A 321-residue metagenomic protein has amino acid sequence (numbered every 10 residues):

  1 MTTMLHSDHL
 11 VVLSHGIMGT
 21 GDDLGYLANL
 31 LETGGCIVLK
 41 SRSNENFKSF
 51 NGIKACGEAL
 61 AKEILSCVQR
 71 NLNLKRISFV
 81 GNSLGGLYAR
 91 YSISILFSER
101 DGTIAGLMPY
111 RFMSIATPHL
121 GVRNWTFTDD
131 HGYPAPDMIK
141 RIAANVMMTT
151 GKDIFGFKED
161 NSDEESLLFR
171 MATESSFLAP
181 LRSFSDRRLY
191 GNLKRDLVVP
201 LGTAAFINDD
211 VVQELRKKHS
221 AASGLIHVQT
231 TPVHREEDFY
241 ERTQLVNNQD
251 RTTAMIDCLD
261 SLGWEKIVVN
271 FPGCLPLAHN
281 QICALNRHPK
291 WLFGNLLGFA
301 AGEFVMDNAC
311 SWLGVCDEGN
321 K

Functional and structural regions predicted by a protein language model:
T2-N46, L96: Short, surface-exposed "cap/lid" segments of acyl-processing enzymes
T3-S7, T20-D23, E32-G35, Q69-K75 (+9 more regions): Intrinsically disordered, low-complexity regulatory regions enriched in Ser/Pro/Gly/Thr and acidic residues
H6, C36, H131-K321: Extended, polar/charged low-complexity intrinsically disordered and coiled-coil segments in eukaryotic
L10-L13, I37-R42, S78-V80, M108-S114 (+4 more regions): Beta-strand cores of modular interaction/reader domains in eukaryotic scaffold and signaling proteins, especially PDZ
H15, S41-N46, A55-F169, T173: Serine-dependent carboxylesterase/thioesterase catalytic core of lipase-like alpha/beta-hydrolase/SGNH enzymes
D22, R123, V198-P200: Short helix/loop capping segments that flank catalytic or ligand/cofactor-binding pockets
D23-L24, G52, C56: Residues at alpha-helix caps and immediate loop-helix transition turns in enzyme cores, especially N- and C-cap
L24-Y26, S92-I93, T126, G202-T203: Short amphipathic alpha-helical segments
